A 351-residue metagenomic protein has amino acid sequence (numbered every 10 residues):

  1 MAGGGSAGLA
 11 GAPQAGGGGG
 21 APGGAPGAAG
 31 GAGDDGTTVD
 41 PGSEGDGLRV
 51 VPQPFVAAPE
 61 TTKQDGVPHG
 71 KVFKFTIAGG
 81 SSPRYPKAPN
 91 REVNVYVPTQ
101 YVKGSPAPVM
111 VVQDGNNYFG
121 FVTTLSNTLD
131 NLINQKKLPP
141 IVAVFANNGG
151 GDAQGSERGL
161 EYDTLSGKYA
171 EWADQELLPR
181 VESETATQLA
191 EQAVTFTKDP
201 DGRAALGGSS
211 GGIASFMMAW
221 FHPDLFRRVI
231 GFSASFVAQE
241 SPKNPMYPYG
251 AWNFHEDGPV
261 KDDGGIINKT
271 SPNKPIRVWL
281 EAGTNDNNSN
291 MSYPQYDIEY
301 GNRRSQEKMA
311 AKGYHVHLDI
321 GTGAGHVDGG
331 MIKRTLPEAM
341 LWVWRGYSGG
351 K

Functional and structural regions predicted by a protein language model:
M1-D40: Ser/Thr-rich, Pro/Gly/Ala-heavy low-complexity intrinsically disordered linkers and tails of secreted extracellular
G33-K351: Non-catalytic cap/lid and distal C-terminal segments of serine-dependent acyl enzymes
